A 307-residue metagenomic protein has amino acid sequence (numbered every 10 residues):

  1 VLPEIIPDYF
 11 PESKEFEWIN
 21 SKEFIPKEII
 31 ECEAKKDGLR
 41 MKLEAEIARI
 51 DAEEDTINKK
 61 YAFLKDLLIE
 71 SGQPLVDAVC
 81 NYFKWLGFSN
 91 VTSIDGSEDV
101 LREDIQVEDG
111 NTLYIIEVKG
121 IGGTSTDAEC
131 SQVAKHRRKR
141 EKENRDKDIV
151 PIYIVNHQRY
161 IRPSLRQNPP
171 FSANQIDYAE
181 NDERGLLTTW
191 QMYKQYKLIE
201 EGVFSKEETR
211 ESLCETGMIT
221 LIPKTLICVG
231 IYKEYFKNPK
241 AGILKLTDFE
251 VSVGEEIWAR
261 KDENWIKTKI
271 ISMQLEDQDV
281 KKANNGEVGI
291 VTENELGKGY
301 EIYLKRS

Functional and structural regions predicted by a protein language model:
V1-S13: A conserved amphipathic helix/loop scaffold that creates a polar/acidic microenvironment used either to coordinate
E12-E70: Interdomain/boundary linker segments immediately adjacent to catalytic/signaling cores
K27-I47, P151-Q175, F204-R210, K281-S307: A broadly tuned preference for mixed-charge, low-complexity surface segments
K42, E46-R49, E53, D104 (+3 more regions): A residue-level signal for beta-strand positions that form part of recognition/binding surfaces within mature
T56, K60-L64, R102-E103, T189 (+6 more regions): Intrinsically disordered, low-complexity regions
K65-P223: Catalytic core segments in nucleotide and nucleic-acid processing enzymes
L226-S307: Beta-strand/loop-dominated core regions that host nucleotide or nucleotide-derived cofactor-binding catalytic loops
